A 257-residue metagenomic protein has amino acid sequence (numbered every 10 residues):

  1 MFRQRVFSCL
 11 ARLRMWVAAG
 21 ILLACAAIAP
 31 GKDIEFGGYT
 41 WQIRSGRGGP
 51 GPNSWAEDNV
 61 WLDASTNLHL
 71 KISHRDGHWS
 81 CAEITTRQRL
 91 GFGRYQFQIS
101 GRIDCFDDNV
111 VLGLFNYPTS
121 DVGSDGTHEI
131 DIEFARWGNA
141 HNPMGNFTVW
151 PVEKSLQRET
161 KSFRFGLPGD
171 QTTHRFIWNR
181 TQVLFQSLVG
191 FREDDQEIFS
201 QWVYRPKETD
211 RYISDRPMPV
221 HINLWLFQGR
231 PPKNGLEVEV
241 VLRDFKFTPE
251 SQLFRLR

Functional and structural regions predicted by a protein language model:
F2-V17: Bacterial N-terminal signal peptides that target proteins for export
R14-W16, G20-A29: Hydrophobic h-region of N-terminal signal peptides that target proteins for export in Gram-negative bacteria
P30-L112, N116-T119, G126-G138, F147-V152 (+4 more regions): Low-complexity, Ser/Thr/Pro/Gly-rich disordered linker/stalk regions
T85-R94, S162-G169, I177: Extracellular/lumenal carbohydrate-interaction signature centered on repeated Trp-anchored short motifs
F97, F115-Y117, F176-W178, F185 (+2 more regions): Tryptophan-centric aromatic hotspots in well-structured domains and transmembrane helices
W150-Q171: Short, aromatic/His-centered strand-loop micro-motif at the edge of beta-sheets
P168-L184, L188: Localized edge beta-strand/strand-to-loop motifs within extracellular or lumenal beta-rich domains
G190-P217: Short, solvent-exposed beta-strand-to-loop segments that form ligand-recognition rims of beta-rich domains
